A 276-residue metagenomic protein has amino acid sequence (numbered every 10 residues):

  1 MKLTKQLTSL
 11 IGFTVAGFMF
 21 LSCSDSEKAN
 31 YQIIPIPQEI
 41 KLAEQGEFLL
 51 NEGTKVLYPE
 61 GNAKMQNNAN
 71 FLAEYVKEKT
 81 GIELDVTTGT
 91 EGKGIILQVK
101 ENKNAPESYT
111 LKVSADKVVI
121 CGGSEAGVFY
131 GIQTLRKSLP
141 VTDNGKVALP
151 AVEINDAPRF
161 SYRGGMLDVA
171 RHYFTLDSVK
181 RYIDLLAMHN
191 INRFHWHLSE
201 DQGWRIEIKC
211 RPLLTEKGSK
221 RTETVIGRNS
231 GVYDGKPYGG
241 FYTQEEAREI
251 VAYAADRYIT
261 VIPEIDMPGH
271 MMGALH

Functional and structural regions predicted by a protein language model:
M1-Q32: Bacterial Sec-dependent N-terminal signal peptides
K5-L10, N62, Q66, A247: Generic alpha-helix initiation/capping and coil-helix boundary signal
F18, V76-K77, L186, A254: Hydrophobic alpha-helix position signal
C23-Y162: Contiguous, structured surface segment used for ligand recognition
K103-H276: Feature activates predominantly on carbohydrate-active enzymes
